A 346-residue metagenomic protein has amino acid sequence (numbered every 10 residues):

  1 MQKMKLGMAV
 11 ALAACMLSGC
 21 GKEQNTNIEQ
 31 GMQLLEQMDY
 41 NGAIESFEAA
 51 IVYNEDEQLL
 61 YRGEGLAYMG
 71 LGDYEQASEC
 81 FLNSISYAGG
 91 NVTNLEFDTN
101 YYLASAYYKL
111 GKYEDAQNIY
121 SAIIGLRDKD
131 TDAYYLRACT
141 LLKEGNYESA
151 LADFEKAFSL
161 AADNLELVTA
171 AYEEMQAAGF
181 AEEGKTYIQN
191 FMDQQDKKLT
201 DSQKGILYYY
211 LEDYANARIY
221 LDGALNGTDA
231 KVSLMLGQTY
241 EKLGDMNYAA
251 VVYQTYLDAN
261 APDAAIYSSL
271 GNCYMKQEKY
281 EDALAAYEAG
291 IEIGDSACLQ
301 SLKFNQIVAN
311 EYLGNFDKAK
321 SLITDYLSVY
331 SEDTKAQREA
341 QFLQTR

Functional and structural regions predicted by a protein language model:
M16-G19: C-terminal motif of bacterial Sec signal peptides marking the signal peptidase cleavage site
N25-T26, L59, L66, T93-N94 (+9 more regions): Start-of-helix register in tetratricopeptide repeats
E29, G63-L66, G70, L95-Y102 (+8 more regions): Canonical tetratricopeptide repeat
E36-Q37, G70, K109, K143-E144 (+6 more regions): Register position in tetratricopeptide repeats
E55, G89, N94, D128 (+6 more regions): Short coil turns that delineate tetratricopeptide repeat
